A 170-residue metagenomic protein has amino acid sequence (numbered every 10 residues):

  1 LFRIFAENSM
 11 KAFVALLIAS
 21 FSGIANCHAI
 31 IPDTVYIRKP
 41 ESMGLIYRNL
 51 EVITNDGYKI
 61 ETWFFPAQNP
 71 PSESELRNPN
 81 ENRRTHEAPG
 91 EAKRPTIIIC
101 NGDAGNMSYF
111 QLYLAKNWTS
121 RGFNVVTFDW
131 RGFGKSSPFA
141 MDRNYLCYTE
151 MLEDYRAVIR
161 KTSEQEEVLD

Functional and structural regions predicted by a protein language model:
F2-F5, F13, F21: Aromatic (phenylalanine/tyrosine) cluster motif
M10-L16: Sec-dependent signal peptide recognition, specifically the positively charged N-region followed immediately by
A19-I53, Y58-W63, P70-S72, P79-E87: An N-terminal hydrophobic leader/cap segment in hydrolases
R94, C100-G105: Active-site glycine-rich loops that stabilize anionic/oxyanionic intermediates across multiple enzyme folds
D103-K116, W130: The serine-hydrolase catalytic nucleophile loop
Y109-Q111, S136-M141: Conserved catalytic-core motifs of eukaryotic protein kinase domains, centered on the activation segment
W118-P138: Conserved alpha/beta-hydrolase
Y145-E166: Alpha/beta-hydrolase active-site loop
